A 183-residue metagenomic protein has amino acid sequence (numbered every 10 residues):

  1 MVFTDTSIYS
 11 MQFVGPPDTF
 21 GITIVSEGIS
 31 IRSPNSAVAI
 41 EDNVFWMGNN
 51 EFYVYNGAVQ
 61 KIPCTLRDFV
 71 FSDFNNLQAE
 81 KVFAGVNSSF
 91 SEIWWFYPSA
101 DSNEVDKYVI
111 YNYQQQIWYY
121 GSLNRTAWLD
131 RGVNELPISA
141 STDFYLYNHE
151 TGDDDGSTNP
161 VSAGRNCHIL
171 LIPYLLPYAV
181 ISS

Functional and structural regions predicted by a protein language model:
M1-S26: Surface-exposed extracellular loop regions of Gram-negative outer-membrane beta-barrel proteins
S26-S183: Beta-sheet repeat architectures centered on beta-propellers
